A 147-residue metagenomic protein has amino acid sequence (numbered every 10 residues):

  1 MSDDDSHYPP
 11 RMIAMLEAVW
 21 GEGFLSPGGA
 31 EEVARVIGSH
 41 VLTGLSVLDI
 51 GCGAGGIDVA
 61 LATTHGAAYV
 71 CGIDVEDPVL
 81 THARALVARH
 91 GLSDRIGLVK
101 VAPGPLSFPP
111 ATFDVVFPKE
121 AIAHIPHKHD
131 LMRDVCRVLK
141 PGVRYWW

Functional and structural regions predicted by a protein language model:
M1-L16: N-terminal, positively charged/glycine-rich alpha-helical extensions of SAM-dependent methyltransferases
I13-P27: Class I SAM-dependent methyltransferase Rossmann-like catalytic core, especially the SAM/SAH-binding loop
S26-T43: Conserved alpha-helix/loop element of class I SAM-dependent methyltransferases that forms part of the SAM/SAH-binding
H40-V41, H65, L139: A generic alpha-to-beta junction signature in SAM-dependent methyltransferases
L48, A54-P105: Class I SAM-dependent methyltransferase SAM/SAH-binding core
G104-V115: A short acidic, Gly/Pro-enriched loop at the edge of an enzyme's catalytic core that lines a small-molecule cofactor
V115-H127: A short SAM/SAH-binding and catalytic strip from SAM-dependent methyltransferases
H129-R144: A short glycine-rich, Lys/Arg-flanked "PGG" loop and its adjoining helix->strand segment in the class I
